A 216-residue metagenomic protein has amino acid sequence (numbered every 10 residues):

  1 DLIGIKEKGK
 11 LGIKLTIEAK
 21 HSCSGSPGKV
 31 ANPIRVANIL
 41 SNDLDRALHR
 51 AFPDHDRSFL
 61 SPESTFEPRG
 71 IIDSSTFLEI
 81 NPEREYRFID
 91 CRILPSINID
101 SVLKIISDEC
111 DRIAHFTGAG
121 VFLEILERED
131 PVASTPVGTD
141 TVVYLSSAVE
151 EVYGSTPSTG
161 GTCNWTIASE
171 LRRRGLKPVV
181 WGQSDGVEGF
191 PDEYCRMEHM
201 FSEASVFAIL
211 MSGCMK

Functional and structural regions predicted by a protein language model:
I3-K216: Metal-dependent amide/peptide-bond hydrolase catalytic core, centered on the "pita-bread" metallohydrolase fold
